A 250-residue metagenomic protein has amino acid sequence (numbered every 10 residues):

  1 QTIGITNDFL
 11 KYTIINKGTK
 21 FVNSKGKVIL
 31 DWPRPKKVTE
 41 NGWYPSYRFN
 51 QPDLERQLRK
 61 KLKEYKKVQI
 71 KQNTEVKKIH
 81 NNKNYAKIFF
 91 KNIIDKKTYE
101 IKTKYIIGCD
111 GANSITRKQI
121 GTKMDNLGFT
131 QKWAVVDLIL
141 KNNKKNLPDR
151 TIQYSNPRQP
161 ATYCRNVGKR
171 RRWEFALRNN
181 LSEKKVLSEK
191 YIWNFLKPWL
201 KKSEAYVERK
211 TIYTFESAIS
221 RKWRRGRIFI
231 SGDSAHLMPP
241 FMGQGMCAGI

Functional and structural regions predicted by a protein language model:
Q1-K63, H80, Q153-S155, C164-N166: Active-site-adjacent segment of FAD-dependent monooxygenases/related oxidoreductases
L10, Q69-K71, D125, E208: General small-molecule cofactor/ligand-binding pocket signal
V28-I29, K96-E100, P160: Short, mixed charged/polar active-site loops that provide acid/base catalysis or chelate metal/phosphate cofactors
R48-V76, F89, I93-D95: Helical element adjacent to the flavin cofactor pocket in flavoenzyme catalytic cores
L58, G108, V207, Y213-I250: Conserved mid-domain beta->alpha element of the FAD-binding
Q72-K87, T211-Y213: A conserved short coil-to-beta-strand element within the FAD-binding core of flavoproteins
Y85, Y105, C109-S217: Conserved FAD-binding catalytic core of PHBH/FMO-like flavoproteins
I94-Y105, C109, R225: Core beta-strand elements of the Rossmann-like FAD/NAD(P) dinucleotide-binding domain in flavoenzyme oxidoreductases
